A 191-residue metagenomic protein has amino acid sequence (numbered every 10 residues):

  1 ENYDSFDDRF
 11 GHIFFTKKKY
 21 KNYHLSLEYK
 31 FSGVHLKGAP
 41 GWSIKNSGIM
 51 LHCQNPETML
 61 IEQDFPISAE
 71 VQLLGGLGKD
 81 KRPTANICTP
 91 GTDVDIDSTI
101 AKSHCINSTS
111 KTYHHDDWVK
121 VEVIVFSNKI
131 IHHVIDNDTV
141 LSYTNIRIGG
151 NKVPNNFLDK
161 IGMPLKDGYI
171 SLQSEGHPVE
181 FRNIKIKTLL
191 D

Functional and structural regions predicted by a protein language model:
E1-D191: Carbohydrate-interacting regions of secretory-pathway proteins
